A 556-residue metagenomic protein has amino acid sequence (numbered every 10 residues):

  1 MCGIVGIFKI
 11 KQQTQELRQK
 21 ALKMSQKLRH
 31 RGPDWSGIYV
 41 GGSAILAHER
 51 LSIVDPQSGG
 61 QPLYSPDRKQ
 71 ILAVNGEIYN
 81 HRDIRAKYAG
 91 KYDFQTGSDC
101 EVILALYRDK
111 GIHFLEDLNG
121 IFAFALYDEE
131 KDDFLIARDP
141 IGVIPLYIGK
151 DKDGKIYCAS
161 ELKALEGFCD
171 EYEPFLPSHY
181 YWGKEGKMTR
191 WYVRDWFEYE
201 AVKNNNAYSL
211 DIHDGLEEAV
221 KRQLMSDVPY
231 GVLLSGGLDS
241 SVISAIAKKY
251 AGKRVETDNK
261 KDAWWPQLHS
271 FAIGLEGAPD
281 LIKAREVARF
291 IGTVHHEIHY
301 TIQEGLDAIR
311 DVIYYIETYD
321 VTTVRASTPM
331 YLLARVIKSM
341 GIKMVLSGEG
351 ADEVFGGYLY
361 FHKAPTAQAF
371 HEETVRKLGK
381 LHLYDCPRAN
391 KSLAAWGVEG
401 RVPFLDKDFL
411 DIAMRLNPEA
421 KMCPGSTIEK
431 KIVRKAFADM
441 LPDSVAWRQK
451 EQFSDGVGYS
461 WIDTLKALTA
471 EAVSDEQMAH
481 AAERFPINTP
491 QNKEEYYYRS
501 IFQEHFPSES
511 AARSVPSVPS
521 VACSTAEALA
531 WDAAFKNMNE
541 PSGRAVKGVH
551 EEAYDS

Functional and structural regions predicted by a protein language model:
M1, S339-L346, E353, P365 (+1 more regions): Adenosyl-5′-phosphate
M1-T318: Cysteine-centered catalytic environments shared across enzyme families
L17, T96-D99, L118, N205-I212 (+10 more regions): Hydrophobic (often cysteine-bearing) scaffold residues that line and stabilize catalytic clefts of nucleotide/cofactor
L51, G350-E353: Short glycine-rich anion-binding loops that position phosphate/pyrophosphate groups of nucleotides and phosphorylated
D83, G356-Y358: Short, solvent-exposed loop/turn and secondary-structure capping segments
L104-A105, S241-A245, Y331-R335, G356 (+1 more regions): Short, hydrophobic alpha-helix immediately C-terminal to the catalytic nucleophile
G236-G237, S347-G350: Glycine-rich beta-strand-to-loop/alpha-helix junction loops that act as flexible
E276-A334, Y360-A369, K391-S392, R415-C423 (+1 more regions): ATP-dependent adenylate-handling ligase core
